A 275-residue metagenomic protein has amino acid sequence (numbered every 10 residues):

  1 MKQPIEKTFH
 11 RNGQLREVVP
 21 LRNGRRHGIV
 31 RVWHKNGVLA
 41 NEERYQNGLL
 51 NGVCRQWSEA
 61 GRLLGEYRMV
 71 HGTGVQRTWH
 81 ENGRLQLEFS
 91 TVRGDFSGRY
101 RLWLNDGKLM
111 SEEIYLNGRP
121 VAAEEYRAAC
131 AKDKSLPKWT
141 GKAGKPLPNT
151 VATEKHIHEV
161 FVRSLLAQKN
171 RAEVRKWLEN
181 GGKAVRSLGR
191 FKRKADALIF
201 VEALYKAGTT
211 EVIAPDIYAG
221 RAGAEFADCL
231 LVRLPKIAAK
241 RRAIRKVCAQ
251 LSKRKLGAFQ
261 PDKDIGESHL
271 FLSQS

Functional and structural regions predicted by a protein language model:
M1-W139: Glycine/tyrosine- and acidic-biased, solvent-exposed loop/turn segments at the edges of beta-strands
Q3, E225-A227, E267: A general secondary-structure signal for short beta-strands and their flanking turns/coil in non-transmembrane regions
R26, F96, D228-R233, H269-S273: Generic recognition of long tandem-repeat/solenoid scaffolds
S90, I213-R221, G257-D262: Short amphipathic beta-strand and strand-loop transition segments with alternating hydrophobic
C130, R245-A249: Short intrinsically disordered coil segments
S135-P235: Long, contiguous N-terminal structural blocks used for assembly/anchoring
I237-K246: Short, conserved charged micro-motifs
A249-S275: Acidic, proline/glycine-rich low-complexity IDRs
